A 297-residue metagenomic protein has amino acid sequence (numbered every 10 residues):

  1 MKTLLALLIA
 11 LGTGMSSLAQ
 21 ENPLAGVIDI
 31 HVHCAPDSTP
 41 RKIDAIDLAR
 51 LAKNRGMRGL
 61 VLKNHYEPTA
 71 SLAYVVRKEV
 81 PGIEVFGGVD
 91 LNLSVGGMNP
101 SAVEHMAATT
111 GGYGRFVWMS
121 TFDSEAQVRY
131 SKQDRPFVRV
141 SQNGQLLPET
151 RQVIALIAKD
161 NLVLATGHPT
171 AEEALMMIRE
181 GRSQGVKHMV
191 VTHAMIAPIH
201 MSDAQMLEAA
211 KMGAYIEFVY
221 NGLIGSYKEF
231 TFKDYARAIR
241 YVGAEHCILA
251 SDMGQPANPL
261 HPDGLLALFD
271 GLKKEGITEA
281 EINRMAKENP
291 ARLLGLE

Functional and structural regions predicted by a protein language model:
L4-G14: Bacterial N-terminal signal peptides
A19-T39: Replace "His-x-His-based motif
V27-D29, G59, E84-F86, G114-W118 (+4 more regions): Structural preference for beta-strand elements that scaffold enzyme active sites
C34-I43, F116-M201: Divalent metal-binding pocket/active-site signature
K42-P136: A metal-dependent hydrolase metal-coordination microenvironment
L72-V76, A171-G185, M201-A210, T231-I239: Distinct, well-ordered alpha-helical segments
A244-H261: Short acidic/histidine-rich active-site segments
G264-E297: Mid-to-C-terminal alpha-helical segments outside catalytic/metal-binding sites
